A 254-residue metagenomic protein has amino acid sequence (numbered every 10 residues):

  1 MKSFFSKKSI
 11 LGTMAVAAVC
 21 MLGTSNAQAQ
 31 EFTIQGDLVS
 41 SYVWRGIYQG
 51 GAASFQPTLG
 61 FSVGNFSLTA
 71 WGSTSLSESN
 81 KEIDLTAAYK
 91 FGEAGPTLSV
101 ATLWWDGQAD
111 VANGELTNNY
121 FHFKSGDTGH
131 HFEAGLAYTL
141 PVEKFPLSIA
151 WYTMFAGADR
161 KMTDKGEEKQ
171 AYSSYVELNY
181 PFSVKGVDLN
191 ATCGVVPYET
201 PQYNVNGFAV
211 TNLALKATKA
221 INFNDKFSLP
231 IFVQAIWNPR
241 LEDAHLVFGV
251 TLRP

Functional and structural regions predicted by a protein language model:
M1-T33: Cleavable N-terminal export/targeting peptides
N26-E31, G92-T97, P141-L147, P181-N190 (+1 more regions): Short loop/turn motifs that connect adjacent beta-strands in outer-membrane beta-barrel proteins
Q28-G60: Outer-membrane beta-barrel initiation region
T33, Q49, S79-E177, V205-F208: Outer-membrane pore/translocation modules
G36-Y42, N65-L76, P96-D106, T117-N119 (+3 more regions): Transmembrane beta-strand segments that form the barrel wall of outer-membrane beta-barrel proteins
G51-S99, A171, L178-D188, V195: Glycine- and aromatic-enriched membrane insertion/assembly motifs of diderm outer-membrane and organelle channel
N190-T192, V196-T218, N222: A C-terminal functional module that forms or caps the active site or interfaces directly with catalytic machinery
L215-A217, E242-P254: Outer-membrane beta-barrel "beta-signal"
